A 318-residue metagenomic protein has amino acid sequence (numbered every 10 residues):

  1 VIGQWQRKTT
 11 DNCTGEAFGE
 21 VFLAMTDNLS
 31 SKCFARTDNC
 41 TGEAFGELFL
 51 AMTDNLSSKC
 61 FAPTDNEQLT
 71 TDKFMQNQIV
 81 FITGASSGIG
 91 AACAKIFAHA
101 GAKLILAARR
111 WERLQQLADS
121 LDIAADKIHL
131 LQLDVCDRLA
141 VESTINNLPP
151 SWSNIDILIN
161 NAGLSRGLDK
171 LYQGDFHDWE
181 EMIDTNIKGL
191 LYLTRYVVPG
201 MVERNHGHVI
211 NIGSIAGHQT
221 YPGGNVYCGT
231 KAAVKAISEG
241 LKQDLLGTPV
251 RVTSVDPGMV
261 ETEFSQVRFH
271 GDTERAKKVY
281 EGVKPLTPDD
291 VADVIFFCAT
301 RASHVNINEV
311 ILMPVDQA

Functional and structural regions predicted by a protein language model:
S86-S87: Conserved glycine-rich cofactor-binding loop
A102-Q116: Conserved glycine-rich Rossmann-like NAD(P)H-binding loop of the short-chain dehydrogenase/reductase
Q132-S143, F176: The beta1-alpha1 cofactor-binding region of Rossmann-like NAD(H)/NADP(H)-dependent oxidoreductases
D169-L171, D175-I183: Substrate-binding pocket helix/loop in short-chain dehydrogenase/reductase
T194, T230: Active-site helix of classical SDR
S214: Residue(s) in the substrate-gating loop at a strand-loop-helix junction that position the organic substrate next
V250, S254-V255, E274-A318: C-terminal helical subdomain
